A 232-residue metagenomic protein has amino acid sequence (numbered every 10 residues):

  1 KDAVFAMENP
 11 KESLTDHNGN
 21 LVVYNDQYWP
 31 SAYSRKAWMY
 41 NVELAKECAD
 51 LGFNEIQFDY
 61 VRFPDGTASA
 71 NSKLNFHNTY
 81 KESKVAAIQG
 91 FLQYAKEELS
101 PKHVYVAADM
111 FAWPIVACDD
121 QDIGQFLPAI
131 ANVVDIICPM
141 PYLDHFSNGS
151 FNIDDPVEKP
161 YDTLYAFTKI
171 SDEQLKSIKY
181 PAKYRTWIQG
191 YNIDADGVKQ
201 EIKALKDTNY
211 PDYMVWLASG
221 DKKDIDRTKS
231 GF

Functional and structural regions predicted by a protein language model:
K1-D2, Q57-F58, E82-I123, K179-I193: Aromatic-lined carbohydrate-recognition surfaces of secreted/lumenal glycan-active proteins
D2-D50: Active-site-adjacent "subsite" loops/lids of carbohydrate-active enzymes
E8, N54-S83: Active-site-proximal loop/short-helix segments that contain or immediately flank catalytic acid/base residue(s)
N25-M39, H77-A86, D155-Y161, G190-N192: The substrate-binding groove and active-site-proximal loops of carbohydrate-active enzymes, especially glycoside
S34-N41, I88, L92, L164 (+2 more regions): Aromatic/hydrophobic pocket-lining residues that form the small-molecule binding cavity in soluble enzyme cores
N41, C48, D59, I130 (+3 more regions): Conserved, mostly hydrophobic/aromatic
L92, C118-A129, L164-L175: Alpha-helical scaffolding within the catalytic cores of extracellular/periplasmic polymer-degrading hydrolases
V134-N148, V157-F232: Substrate-binding cleft of secreted/luminal carbohydrate-active enzymes
